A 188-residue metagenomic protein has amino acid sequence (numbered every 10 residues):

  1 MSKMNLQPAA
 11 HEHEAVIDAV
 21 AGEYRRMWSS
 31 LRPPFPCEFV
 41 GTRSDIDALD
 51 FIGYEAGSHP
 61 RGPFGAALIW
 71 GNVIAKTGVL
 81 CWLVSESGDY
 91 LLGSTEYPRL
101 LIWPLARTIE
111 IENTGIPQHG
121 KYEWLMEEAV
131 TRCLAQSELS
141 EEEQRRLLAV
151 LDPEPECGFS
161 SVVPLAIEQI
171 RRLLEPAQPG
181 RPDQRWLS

Functional and structural regions predicted by a protein language model:
S2-P63: N-terminal low-complexity, intrinsically disordered segments
I17-A21, P63, A75, E96 (+2 more regions): Intrinsically disordered, low-complexity regions enriched in Ser/Pro/Gly/Gln/His and often acidic
A21-W28, R32-F35, D50-G57, G78 (+6 more regions): Generic secondary-structure transition motif, activating predominantly at the C-termini of alpha-helices
E55-L100: Amphipathic, interaction-prone secondary-structure segments
S94-P182: A recognition module on extended beta-rich or small alphabeta surfaces enriched in W/G with H and D/E
D183-S188: C-terminal structured domains
